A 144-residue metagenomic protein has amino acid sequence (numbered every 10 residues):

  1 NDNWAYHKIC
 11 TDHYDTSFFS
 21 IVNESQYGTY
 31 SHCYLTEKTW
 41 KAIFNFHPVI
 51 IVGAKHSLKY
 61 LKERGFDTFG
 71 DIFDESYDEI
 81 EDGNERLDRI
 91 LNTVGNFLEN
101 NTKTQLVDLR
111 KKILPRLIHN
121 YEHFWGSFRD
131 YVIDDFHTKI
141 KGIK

Functional and structural regions predicted by a protein language model:
N1-V22, G28-T36, W40-K144: Pol beta-like nucleotidyltransferase catalytic core
